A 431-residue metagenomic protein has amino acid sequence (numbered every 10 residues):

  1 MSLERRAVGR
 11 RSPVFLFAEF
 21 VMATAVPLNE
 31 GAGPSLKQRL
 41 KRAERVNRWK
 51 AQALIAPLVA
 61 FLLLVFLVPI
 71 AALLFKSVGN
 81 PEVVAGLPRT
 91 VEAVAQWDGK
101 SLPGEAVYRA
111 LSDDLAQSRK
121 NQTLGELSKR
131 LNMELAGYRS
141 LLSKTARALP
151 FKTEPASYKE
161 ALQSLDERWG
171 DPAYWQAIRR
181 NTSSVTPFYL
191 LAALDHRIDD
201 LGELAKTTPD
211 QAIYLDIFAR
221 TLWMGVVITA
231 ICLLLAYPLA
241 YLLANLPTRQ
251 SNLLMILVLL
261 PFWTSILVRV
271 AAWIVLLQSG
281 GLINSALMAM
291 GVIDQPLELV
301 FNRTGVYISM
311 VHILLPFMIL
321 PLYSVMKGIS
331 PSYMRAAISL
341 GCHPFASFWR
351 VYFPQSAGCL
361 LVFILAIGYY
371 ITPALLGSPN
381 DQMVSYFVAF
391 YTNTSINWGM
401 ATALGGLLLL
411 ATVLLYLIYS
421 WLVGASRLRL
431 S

Functional and structural regions predicted by a protein language model:
M1-A53, A72, K76-L215: Membrane-topology segments of multi-pass transport proteins
A25, Y323-M334, I338, T402-S431: C-terminal transmembrane helix and the adjacent membrane-cytosol boundary/short C-terminal tail of inner/organellar
K37-E44, R269-V311, L376-P379: Membrane-interfacial helix termini and adjacent extracytoplasmic/periplasmic loops of multi-pass transporters
E44-R48, S251-N252, N302-G305, S330 (+1 more regions): Amphipathic cytosolic juxtamembrane alpha-helices at the membrane-cytosol interface of multi-pass membrane transporters
N47, G86-R89, A93, A374 (+1 more regions): Interhelical loop and adjacent transmembrane-helix boundary motif in polytopic membrane transport permeases
Q211-L242, P344, F353: Transmembrane alpha-helix signature in integral membrane proteins
V268, M318, C359-Y386: Non-cytoplasmic
V300-R335: Membrane-cytosol interface at the C-terminal ends of specific transmembrane alpha-helices in multi-pass membrane
